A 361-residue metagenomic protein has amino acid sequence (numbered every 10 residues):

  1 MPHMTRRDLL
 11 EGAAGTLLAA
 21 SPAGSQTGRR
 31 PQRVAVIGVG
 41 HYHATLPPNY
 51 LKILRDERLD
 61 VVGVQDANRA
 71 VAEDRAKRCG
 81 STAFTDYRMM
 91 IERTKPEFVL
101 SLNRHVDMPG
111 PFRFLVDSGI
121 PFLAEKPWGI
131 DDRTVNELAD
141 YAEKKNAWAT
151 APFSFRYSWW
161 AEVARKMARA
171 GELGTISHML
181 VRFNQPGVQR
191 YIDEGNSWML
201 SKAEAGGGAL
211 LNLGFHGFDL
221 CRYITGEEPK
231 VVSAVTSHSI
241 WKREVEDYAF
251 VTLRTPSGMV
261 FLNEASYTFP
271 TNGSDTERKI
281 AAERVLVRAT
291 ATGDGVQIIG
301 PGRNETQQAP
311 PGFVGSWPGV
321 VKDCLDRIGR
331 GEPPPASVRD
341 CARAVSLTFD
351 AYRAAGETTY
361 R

Functional and structural regions predicted by a protein language model:
M1-M4: N-terminal secretory signal peptides
D8-G28, F98-L100, L325-R361: C-terminal helix-rich "cap/oligomerization" subdomain common to oxidoreductases
T16-R78: N-terminal Rossmann-like dinucleotide-binding module
R30, T45, F155-K242: Predominantly a Rossmann-like dinucleotide-binding segment in NAD(P)-dependent oxidoreductases
T45, A67-A70, P310-K322: Active-site loop of classical SDR/Rossmann-like NAD(P)-dependent oxidoreductases, centered on the catalytic Tyr-X3-Lys
N68, S81-Y141: Beta-loop-alpha module in the N-terminal Rossmann-like domain of NAD(P)-dependent dehydrogenases, especially those
E137-F155, S177: Rossmann-fold dehydrogenase core element
N212, F218-G295, P318-E332, F349-D350: Contiguous beta-strand/loop segments that form the cofactor/metal-binding neighborhood of enzyme cores
